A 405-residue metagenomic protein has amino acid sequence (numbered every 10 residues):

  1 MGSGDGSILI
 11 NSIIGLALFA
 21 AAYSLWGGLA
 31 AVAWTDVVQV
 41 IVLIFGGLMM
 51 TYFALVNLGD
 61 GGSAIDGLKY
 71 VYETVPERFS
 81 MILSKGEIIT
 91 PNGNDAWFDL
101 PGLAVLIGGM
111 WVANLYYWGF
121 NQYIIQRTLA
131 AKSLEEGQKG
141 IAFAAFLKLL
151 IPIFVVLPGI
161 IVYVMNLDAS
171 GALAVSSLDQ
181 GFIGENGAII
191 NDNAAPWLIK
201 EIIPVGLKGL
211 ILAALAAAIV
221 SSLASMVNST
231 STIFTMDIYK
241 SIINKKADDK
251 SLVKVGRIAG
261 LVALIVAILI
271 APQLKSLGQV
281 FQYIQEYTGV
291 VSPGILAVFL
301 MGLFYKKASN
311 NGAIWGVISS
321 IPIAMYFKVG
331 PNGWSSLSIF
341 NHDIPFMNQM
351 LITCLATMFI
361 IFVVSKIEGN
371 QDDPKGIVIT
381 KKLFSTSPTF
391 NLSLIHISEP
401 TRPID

Functional and structural regions predicted by a protein language model:
M1-L394, S398, R402: Membrane-embedded helix-loop-helix hairpins and adjacent transmembrane boundary segments in multi-pass transporters
